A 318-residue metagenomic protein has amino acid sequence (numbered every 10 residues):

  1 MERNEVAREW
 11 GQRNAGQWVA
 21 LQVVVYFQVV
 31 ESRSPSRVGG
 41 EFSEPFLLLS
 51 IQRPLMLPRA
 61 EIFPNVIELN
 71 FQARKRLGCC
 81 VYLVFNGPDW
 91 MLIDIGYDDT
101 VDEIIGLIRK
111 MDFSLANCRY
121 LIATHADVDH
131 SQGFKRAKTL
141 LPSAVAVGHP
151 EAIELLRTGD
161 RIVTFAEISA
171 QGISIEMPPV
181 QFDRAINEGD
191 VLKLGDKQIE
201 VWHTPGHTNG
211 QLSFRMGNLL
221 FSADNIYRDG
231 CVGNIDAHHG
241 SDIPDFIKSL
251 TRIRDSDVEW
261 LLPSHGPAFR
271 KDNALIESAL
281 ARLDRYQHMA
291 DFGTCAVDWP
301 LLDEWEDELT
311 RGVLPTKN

Functional and structural regions predicted by a protein language model:
Q12, Q17, Q22, Y26-Q28 (+1 more regions): Low-complexity, intrinsically disordered or signal/transmembrane-proximal segments
Q12, V19, S32-F46: Short, low-complexity intrinsically disordered segments enriched in A/P/G/S/L with frequent Arg, especially at protein
L57-M111, S213-Y227: Conserved beta-strand hairpin/beta-sheet module of binuclear metal-dependent hydrolase folds, prominently
M91-I93, I122, A146, F221-S222 (+1 more regions): Residue-level marker for buried hydrophobic side chains located in beta-strands that build the well-ordered beta-sheet
Y97-D102, R109-V191, A281, R285-M289: Active-site HxH/HxHxD metal-binding segment of metal-dependent hydrolases
Y97-D99, V191, Q198-S278, R282-R285 (+1 more regions): Metallo-beta-lactamase
G293-N318: C-terminal regulatory/interaction regions
